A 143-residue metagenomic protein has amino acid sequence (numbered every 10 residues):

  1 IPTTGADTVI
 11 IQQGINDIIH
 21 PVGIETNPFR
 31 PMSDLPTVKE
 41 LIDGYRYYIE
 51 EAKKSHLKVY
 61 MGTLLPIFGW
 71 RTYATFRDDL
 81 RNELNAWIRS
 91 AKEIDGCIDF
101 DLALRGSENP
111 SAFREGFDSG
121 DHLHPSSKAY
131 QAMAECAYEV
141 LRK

Functional and structural regions predicted by a protein language model:
I1-G5, G14, E50-L57, R89-E93 (+1 more regions): Sec-exported extracytoplasmic/periplasmic mature domains
I1-K39: Oxyanion-hole/transition-state-stabilizing segment in secreted/luminal serine hydrolases and related acyltransferases
D7-Q13, L57-T63, G96-D99, H124: Structural recognition of the beta-strand scaffold that forms the well-ordered cores of secreted hydrolase catalytic
Q13, S55, I67-R71: Extended, charge-rich intrinsically disordered regulatory tails
I19-P21, L64-K143: Catalytic His-Asp segment of secreted/periplasmic serine-dependent ester chemistry enzymes
F29-E40, G44, Y73-L80, D121: Alpha-helix N-cap and loop-to-helix initiation/capping positions
E40-E50, K54, E83-W87: Alpha-helical scaffolding segments of alpha/beta enzyme cores, especially the outer helices of TIM-barrel or partial
R46-M61, T72-F76: N-terminal/domain-start segments enriched in small and hydrophobic, helix-friendly residues, covering either
